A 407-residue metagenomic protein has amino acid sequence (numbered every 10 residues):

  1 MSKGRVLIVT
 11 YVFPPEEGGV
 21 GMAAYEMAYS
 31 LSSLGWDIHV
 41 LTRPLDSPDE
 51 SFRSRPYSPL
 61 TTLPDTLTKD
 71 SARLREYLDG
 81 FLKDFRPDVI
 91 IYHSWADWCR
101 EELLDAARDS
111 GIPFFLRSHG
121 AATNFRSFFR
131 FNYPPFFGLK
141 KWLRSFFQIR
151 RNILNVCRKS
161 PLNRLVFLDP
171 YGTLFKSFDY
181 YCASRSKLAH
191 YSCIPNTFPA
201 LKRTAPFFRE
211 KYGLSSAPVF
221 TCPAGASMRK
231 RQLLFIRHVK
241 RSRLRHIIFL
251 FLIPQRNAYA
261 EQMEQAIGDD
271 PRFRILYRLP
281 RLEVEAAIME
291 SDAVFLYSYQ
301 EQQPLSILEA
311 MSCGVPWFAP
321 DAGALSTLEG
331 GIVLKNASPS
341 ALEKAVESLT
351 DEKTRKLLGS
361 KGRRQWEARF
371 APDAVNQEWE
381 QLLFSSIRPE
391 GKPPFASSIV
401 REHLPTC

Functional and structural regions predicted by a protein language model:
L7, K202, G213-K230, I236-R241 (+1 more regions): Conserved donor-binding/catalytic core segment of Leloir-type glycosyltransferases
R43-D46, P223-A226, I248-Q262, Y277: Glycosyltransferase donor-sugar binding loop
W142-A189, C193-A200: A short, active-site helix/loop in glycosyltransferases that binds the activated sugar's phosphate group
E261-L282: Nucleotide-activated donor-binding/catalytic signature segment of Leloir-type glycosyltransferases, i.e., the conserved
A286-S291: Short alpha-helical donor nucleotide-sugar binding micro-motif in glycosyltransferases
Y299: Aromatic "clamp/platform" in nucleotide-sugar-dependent glycosyltransferases that forms part of the donor/acceptor
A319, G331-S340, V346-K353: Conserved acidic donor-binding segment of nucleotide-sugar-dependent glycosyltransferases
K353-F384: A charged, aromatic-enriched C-terminal amphipathic alpha-helix characteristic of glycosyltransferases across folds
